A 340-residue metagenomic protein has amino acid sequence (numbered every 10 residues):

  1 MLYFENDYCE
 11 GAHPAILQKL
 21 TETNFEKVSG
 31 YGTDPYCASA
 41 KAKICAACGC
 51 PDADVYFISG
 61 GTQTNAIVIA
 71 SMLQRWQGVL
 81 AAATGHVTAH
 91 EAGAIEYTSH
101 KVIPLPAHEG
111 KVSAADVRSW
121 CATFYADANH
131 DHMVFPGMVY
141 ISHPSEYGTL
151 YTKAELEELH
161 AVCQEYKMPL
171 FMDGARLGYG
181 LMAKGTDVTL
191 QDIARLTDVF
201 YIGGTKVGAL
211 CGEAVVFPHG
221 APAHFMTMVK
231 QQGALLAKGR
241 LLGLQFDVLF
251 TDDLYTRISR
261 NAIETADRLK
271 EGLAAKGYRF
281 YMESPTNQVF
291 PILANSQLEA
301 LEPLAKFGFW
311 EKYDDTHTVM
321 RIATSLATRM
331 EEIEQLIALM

Functional and structural regions predicted by a protein language model:
H13-G61, A83-T88, A94: Conserved N-terminal alpha-helix of the aminotransferase class I/II PLP-enzyme fold
S71-A89, R118: Conserved PLP-anchoring active-site segment centered on the Schiff-base-forming lysine
Q74-W76, D267-M340: Conserved C-terminal alpha-helix-loop-beta "cap" of PLP-dependent enzymes that closes/shapes the active-site mouth
S99-P144, Y151-E158: PLP-dependent aminotransferase-class I/II
V102-I103, L170-M172, F280, F307: Hydrophobic beta-strand scaffold residues
H108, F135-P136, S142, L150 (+2 more regions): Active-site C-terminal subdomain of aminotransferase-like
Y151-A183: Catalytic PLP-binding core of fold-type I/II PLP enzymes
